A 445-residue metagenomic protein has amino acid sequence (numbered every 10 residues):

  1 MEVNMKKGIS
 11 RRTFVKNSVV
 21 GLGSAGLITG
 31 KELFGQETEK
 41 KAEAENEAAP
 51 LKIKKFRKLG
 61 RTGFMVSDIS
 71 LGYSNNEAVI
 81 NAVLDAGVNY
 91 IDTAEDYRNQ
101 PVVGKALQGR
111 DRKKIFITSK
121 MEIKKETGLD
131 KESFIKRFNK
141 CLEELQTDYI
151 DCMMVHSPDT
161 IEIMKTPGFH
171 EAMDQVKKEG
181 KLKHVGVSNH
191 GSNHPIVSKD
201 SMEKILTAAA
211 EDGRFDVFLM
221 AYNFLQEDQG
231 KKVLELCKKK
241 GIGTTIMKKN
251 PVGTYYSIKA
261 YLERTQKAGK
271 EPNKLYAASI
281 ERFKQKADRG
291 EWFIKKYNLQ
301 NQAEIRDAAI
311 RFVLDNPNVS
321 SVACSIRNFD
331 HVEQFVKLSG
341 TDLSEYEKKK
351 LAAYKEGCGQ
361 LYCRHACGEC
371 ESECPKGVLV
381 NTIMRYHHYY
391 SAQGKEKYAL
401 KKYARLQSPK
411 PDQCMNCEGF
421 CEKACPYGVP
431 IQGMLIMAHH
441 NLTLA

Functional and structural regions predicted by a protein language model:
E2-G8, R12-Q36: N-terminal export signals
V15-N17, G21-T29, P50, L107 (+1 more regions): Structured C-terminal cap/extension of enzyme domains
G30-G72: C-terminal segment of N-terminal export signals and the immediately downstream linker at the start of the mature
L59, L71, I91, V103 (+9 more regions): Conserved, mostly hydrophobic/aromatic
N75, E95-Y97, M121-K125, H156-D159 (+4 more regions): Active-site-proximal loop/turn and secondary-structure-junction residues that shape catalytic pockets, frequently
Y90-G109, I161: Glycine-rich, proline-tolerant flexible connector loops at the mouths of alpha/beta enzymes
G104-S119, Q175, E179-G180: Alpha-helix-loop-beta-strand connector modules within alpha/beta enzyme cores
L129-T245, I258, L262-R264, K270-E271 (+3 more regions): Glycine/proline-rich, positively charged, aromatic-decorated active-site loop/lid region on the catalytic face
